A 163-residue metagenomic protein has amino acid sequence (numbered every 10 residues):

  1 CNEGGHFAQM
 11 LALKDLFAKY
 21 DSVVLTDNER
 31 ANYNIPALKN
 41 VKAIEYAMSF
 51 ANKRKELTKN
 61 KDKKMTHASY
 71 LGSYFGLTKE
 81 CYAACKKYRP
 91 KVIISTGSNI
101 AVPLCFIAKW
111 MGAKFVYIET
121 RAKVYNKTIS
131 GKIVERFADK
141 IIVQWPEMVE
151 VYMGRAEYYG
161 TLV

Functional and structural regions predicted by a protein language model:
C1, D21-S73, E147, Y159: Conserved nucleotide-sugar phosphate-binding/catalytic loop shared by glycosyltransferases and other
H6-A18: Short amphipathic alpha-helix
A43, V92, D139-K140: Well-ordered beta-strand positions
K63-K91: An amphipathic, basic-hydrophobic alpha-helix
Y82-V92, V102-V116, K132-I133: Glycosyltransferases and closely related glycan-assembly transferases that use nucleotide-activated donors
T96-I100: Short His-centered aromatic/hydrophobic patch
A113-V163: Active-site-proximal region of nucleotide-activated glycan assembly enzymes, centered on histidine/acidic-rich loops
